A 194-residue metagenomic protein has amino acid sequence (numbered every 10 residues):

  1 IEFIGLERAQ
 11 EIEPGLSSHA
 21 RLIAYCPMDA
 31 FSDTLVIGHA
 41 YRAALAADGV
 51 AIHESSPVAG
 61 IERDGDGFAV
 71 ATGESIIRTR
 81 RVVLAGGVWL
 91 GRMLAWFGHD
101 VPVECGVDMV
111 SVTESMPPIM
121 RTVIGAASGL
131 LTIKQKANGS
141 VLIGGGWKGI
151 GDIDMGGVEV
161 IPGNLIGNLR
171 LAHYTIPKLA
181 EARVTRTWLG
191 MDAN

Functional and structural regions predicted by a protein language model:
E2-G5, A51-H53, R183-T185: General small-molecule cofactor/ligand-binding pocket signal
E2-L6, Q10-D48, G149-I153: Helix-loop-beta segment of a Rossmann-like dinucleotide-binding subdomain
L6, I37-G38, L90, L165-L169: A general structural signal for well-ordered alpha-helical segments in protein cores
E13-R21, E62-A69, N194: A short, glycine/Asx- and small/polar-enriched loop/turn that sits immediately N-terminal to a beta-strand
A24-R81: Helical element adjacent to the flavin cofactor pocket in flavoenzyme catalytic cores
S75-R121: Central helical "cap/lid" subdomain
P117-N194: Active-site lid/adjacent beta-loop-alpha segment flanking the redox-cofactor pocket in flavoenzymes
